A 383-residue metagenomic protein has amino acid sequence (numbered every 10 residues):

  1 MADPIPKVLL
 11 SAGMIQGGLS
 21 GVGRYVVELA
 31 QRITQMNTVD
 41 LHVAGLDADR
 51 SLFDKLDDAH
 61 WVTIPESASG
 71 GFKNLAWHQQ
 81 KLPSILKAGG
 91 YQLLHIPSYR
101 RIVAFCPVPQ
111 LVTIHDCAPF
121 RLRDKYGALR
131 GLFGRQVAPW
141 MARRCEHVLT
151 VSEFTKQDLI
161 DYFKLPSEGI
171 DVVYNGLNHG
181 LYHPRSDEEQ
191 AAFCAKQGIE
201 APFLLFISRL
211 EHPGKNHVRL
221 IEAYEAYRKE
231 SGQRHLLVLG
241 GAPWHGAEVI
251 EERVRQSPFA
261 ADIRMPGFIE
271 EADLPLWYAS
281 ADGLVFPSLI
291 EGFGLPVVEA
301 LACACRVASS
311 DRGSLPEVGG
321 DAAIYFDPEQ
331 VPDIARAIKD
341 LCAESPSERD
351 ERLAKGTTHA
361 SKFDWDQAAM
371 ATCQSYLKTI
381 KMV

Functional and structural regions predicted by a protein language model:
M1-V383: Carbohydrate transferase catalytic cores enriched for Leloir-type hexosyltransferases
